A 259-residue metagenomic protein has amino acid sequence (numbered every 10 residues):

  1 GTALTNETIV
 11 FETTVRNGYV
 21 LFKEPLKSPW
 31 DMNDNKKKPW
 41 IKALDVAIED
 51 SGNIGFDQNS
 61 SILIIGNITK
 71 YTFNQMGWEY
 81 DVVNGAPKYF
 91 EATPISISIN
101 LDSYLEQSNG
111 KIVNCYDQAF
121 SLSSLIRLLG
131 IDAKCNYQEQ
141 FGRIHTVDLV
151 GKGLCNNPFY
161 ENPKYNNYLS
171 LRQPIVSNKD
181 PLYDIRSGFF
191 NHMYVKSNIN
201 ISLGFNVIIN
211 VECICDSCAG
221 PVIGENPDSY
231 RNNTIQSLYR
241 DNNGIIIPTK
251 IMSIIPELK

Functional and structural regions predicted by a protein language model:
G1-S28: Beta-strand-enriched, solvent-exposed domains that form extended recognition/catalytic surfaces
P25-G110, F120-S123: Secondary-structure boundary elements
G85, G110, F205-N206, G244: Intrinsic-disorder/low-complexity loop/linker signature
N109-I112, L182-Y183: Active-site rim elements
Y116-Q118: Helix-rich terminal scaffold detector
F120-T234: Hydrophobic/aromatic-rich core segments of domains that either
I235-K259: Low-complexity, Gly/Ser/Thr/Pro-rich intrinsically disordered linker/tail segments
